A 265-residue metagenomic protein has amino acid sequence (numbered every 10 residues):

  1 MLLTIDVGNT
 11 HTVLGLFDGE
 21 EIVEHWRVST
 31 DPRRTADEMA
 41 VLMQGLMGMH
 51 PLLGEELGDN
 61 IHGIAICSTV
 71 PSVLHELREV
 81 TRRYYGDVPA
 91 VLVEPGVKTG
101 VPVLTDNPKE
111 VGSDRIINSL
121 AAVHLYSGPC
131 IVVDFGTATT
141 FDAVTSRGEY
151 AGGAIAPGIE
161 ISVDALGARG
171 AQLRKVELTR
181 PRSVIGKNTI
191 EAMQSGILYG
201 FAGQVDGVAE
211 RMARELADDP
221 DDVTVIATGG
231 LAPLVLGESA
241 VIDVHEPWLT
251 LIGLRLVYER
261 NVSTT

Functional and structural regions predicted by a protein language model:
M1-T4, R34, P129, S162-T265: ATP-binding/phosphotransfer module of carbohydrate and carboxylate kinases, centering on a glycine-rich
L2-G45, D59, G148-R174, R180-S183: Short glycine-rich, Thr/Ser-proximal phosphate-binding strand/loop in the N-terminal lobe of ATP-dependent enzymes
L16-D18, L77-V80, V144-S146, E238-A240: Short amphipathic alpha-helical segments
V28-P32, T105-K109, I242: Short glycine-enriched, charge-decorated loop/helix-capping segments at active-site entrances that position
M43-G63, V208-D222: Phosphate/pyrophosphate-binding loops at sites that engage ATP/ADP/AMP, CoA/4′-phosphopantetheine, polyphosphate
M47-E55, I61-R82, G86: Phosphate-bearing ligand-interacting subdomains that bind or position ATP/ADP/UDP/GDP/NAD(P) or nucleotide-linked
G63-P71, F135-T137, V223-A232: Glycine-rich beta-strand-to-loop/alpha-helix junction loops that act as flexible
R78-E79, D87-V91, G96-R169, L198-A213: Phosphate-binding/catalytic loop of phosphoryl-transfer enzymes
